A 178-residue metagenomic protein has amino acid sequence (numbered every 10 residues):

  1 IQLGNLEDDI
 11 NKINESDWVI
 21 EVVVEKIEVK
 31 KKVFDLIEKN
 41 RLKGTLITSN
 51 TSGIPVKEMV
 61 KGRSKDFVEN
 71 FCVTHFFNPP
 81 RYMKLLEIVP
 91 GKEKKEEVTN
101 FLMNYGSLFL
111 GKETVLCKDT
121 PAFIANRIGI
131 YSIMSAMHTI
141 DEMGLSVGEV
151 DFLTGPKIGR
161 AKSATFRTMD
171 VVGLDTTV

Functional and structural regions predicted by a protein language model:
I1-I47, G53-E58, K65, L86: Rossmann-like NAD(P)-binding element
I20, E38-R41, V60-R63, G106-L110 (+4 more regions): Structural signal for hydrophobic packing residues in well-ordered secondary-structure cores of soluble enzyme domains
I27, K31, N50-G53, E96 (+4 more regions): Conserved structured core elements
T45-R127, K162: Rossmann-fold dinucleotide-binding core
V89, V115-V178: Substrate-binding/catalytic subdomain of NAD(P)-dependent oxidoreductase enzymes
